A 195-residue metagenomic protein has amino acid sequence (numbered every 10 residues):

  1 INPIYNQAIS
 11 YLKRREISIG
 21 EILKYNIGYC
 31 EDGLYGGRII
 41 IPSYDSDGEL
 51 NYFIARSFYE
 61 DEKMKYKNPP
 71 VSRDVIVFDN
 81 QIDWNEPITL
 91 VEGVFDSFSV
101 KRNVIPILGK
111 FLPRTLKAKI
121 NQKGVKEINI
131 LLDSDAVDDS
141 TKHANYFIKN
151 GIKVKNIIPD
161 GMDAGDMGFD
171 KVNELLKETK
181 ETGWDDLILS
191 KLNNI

Functional and structural regions predicted by a protein language model:
I1-I40, Y44-D47, I82-D83, A118 (+3 more regions): TOPRIM metal-binding catalytic domain and adjacent DNA-binding surface shared by DnaG-type primases
L12, G48, I130, A164: A residue-level signal for conserved active-site and pocket-lining positions in enzyme catalytic cores
E31-E127: Phosphate-handling DNA/RNA-contact segment within nucleic-acid enzymes
I39, N121-V125, G165-E178: Short, surface-exposed amphipathic charged segments that create phosphate/polyanion-binding patches used for binding
L90, K126-D139: Acidic beta-strand-to-loop metal/phosphate-binding motif
S99-V100, T115, D139-K142, A164: Phosphate- and divalent-cation-binding pockets in alpha/beta enzyme and binding domains that engage nucleotide-derived
I107, V154-D163: A generic structural motif
D139-G151: Short, aromatic/basic amphipathic alpha-helical patches
